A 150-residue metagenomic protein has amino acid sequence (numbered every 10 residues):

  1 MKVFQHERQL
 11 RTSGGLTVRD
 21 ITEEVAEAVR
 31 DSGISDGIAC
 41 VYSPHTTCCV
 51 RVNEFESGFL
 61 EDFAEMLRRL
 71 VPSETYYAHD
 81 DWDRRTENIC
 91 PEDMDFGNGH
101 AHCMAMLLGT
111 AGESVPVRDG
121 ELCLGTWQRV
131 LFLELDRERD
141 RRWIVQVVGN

Functional and structural regions predicted by a protein language model:
M1-N150: Active-site histidine-anchored catalytic micro-motif
